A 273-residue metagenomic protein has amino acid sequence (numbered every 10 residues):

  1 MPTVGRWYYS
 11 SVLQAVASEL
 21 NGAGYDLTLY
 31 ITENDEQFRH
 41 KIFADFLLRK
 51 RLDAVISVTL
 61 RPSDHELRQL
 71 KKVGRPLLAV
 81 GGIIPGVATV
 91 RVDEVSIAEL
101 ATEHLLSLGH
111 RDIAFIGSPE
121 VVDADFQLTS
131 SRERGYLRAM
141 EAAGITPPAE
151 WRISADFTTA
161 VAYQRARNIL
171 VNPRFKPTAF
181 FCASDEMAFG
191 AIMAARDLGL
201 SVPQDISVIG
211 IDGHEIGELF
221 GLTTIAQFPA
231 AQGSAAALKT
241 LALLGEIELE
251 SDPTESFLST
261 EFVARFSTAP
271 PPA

Functional and structural regions predicted by a protein language model:
M1-E103, S107, F175, Q227: Alpha-helical recognition/docking segments in bacterial nutrient-uptake and carbohydrate-utilization systems
P2-S11, L29-R39, V90-L100, I116-E141 (+5 more regions): Hinge/beta->alpha junction and helix N-cap segments in small-molecule ligand-binding domains
R51-V58, A114-I116, R152, R174-S184 (+1 more regions): Periplasmic-binding protein-like
L106-S107, D112, G117: C-terminal all-alpha effector/ligand-binding and dimerization domain of prokaryotic HTH-type transcriptional repressors
R111, T146-P148, S201: Conserved H-loop
R165-A273: Flexible loop/turn connectors
